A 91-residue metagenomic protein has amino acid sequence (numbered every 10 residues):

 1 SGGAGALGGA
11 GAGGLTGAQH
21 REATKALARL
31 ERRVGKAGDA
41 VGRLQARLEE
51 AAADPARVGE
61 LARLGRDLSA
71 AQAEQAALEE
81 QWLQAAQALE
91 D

Functional and structural regions predicted by a protein language model:
S1-D91: Charged, heptad-repeat coiled-coil alpha-helices that serve as long linker/dimerization "arms" in large NTP-dependent
